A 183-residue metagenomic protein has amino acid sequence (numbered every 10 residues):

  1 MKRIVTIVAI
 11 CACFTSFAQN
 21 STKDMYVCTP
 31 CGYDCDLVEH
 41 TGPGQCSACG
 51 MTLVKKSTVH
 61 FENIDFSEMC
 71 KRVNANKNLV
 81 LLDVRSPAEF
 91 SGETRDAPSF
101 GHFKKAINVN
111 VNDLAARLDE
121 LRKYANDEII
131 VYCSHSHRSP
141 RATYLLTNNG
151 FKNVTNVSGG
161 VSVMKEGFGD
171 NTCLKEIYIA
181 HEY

Functional and structural regions predicted by a protein language model:
M1-S21: Bacterial Sec-dependent N-terminal signal peptides
N20-S67, R72-A75, A88-E128, H137-Y183: Rhodanese-like catalytic fold shared by cysteine-dependent sulfurtransferases and DSP/PTP-type phosphatases
V80-R85: Short hydrophobic beta-strand that contains or immediately precedes a catalytic carboxylate
Y132: Short, surface-exposed ligand- or partner-binding patches at beta-edge/loop junctions that are enriched in aromatics
